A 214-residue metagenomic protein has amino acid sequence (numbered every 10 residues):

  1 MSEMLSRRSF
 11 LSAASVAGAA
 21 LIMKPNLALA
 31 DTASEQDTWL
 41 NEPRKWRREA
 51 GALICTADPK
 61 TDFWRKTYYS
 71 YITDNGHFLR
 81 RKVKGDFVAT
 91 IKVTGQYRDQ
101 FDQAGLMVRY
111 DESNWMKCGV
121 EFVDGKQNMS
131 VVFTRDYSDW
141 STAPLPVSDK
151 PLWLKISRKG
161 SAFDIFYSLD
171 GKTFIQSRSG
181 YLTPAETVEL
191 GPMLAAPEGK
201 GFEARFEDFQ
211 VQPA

Functional and structural regions predicted by a protein language model:
S2-A17: N-terminal secretory signal peptides and thylakoid transit peptides that target proteins across membranes
S2-E3, A19, T61, S130: Coiled-coil-like amphipathic alpha-helices with heptad-repeat character
G18-A20, F163: A broad helix-preferring feature
I22-N26: C-terminal segment of classical bacterial N-terminal signal peptides
D31-A214: Extracellular glycan-recognition regions
